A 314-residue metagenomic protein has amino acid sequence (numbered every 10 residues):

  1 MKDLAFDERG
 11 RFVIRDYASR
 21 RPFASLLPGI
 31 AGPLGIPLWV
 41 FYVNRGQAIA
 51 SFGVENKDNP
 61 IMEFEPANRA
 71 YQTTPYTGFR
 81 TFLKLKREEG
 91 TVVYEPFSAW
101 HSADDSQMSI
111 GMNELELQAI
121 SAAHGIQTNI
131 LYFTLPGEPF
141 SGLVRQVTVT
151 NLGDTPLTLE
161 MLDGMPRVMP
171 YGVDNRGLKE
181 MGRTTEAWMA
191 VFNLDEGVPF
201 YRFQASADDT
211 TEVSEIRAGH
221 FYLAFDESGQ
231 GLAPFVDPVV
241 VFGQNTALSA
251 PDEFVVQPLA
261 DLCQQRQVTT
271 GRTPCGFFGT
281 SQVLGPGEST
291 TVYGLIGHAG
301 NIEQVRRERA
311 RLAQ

Functional and structural regions predicted by a protein language model:
M1-Q314: Anionic coordination/interaction segments
